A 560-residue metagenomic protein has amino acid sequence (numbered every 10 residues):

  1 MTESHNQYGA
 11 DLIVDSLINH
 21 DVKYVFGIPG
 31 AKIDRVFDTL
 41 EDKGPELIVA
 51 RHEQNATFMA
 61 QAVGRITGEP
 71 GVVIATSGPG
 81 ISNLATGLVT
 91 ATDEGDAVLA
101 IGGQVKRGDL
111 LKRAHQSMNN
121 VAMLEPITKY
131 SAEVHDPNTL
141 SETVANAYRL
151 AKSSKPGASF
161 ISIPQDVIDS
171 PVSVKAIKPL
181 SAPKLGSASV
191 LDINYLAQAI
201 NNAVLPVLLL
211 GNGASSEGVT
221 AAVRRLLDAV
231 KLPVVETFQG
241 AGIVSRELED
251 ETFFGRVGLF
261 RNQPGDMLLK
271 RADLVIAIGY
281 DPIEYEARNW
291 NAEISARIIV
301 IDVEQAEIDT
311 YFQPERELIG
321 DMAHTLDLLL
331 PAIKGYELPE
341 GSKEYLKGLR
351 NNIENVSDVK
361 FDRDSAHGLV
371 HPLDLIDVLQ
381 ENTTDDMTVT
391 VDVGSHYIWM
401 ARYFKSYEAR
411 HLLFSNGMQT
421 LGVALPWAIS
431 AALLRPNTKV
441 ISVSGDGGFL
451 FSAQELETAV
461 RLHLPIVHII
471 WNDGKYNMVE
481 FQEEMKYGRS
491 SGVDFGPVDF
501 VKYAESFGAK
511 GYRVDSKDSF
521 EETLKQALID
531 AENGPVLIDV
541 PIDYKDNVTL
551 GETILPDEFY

Functional and structural regions predicted by a protein language model:
T2-P339, V359, V378, N382-D385 (+2 more regions): N-terminal alpha/beta PP-like core and its mobile active-site loop of ThDP/TPP-dependent enzymes
T2-S4, N138, A176, I294-Y397 (+2 more regions): Phosphate/pyrophosphate-binding active-site segments
A10-V14, I18, A31, V36-E41 (+4 more regions): Active-site diphosphate/adenylate-binding microenvironment
G30, E217, D266, G320-A323 (+6 more regions): Conserved structured core elements
E53, D166, D302, D392 (+3 more regions): Acidic active-site catalytic centers that drive phospho-/nucleotidyl reactions and related ester hydrolyses
D109-Q116, R246-E247, L259, R271 (+4 more regions): Thiamine diphosphate
G211-S215, D364, G445-G447: Conserved short loop/turn motifs at secondary-structure junctions
E284-A287, S295, L329-E337, S342-S357 (+4 more regions): Hydrophobic, well-ordered secondary-structure segments that either form specific early membrane-associated helices used
